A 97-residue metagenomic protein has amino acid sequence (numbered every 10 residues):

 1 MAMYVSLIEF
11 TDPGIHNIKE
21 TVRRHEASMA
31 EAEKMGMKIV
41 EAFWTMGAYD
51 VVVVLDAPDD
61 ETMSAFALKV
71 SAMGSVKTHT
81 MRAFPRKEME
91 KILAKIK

Functional and structural regions predicted by a protein language model:
M1-K97: A compositional/biophysical signature of low hydrophobicity enriched in polar/charged and small residues
